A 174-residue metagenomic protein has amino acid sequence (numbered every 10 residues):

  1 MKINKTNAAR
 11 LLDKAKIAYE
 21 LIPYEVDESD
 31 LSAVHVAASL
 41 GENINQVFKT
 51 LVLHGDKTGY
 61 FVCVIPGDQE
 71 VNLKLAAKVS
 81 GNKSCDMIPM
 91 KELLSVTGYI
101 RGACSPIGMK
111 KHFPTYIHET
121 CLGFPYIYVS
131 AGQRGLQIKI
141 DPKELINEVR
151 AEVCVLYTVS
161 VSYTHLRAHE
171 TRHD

Functional and structural regions predicted by a protein language model:
M1-Y24: Extreme N-terminal tail/first-helix region
I17-E28, K83-P89: Short, well-structured beta-strand/strand-turn elements
A37-T58: Short, structured active-site "lid" loops
K57-I88: Helix-adjacent hinge/juxtasegments
C85-S105: Terminal hydrophobic/aromatic helix or amphipathic segment near a protein terminus
G98-S162: Acidic and generally charged, gly/proline-rich low-complexity regions
T164-H173: Conserved small/polar residues in nucleotide/adenosyl-binding loops
